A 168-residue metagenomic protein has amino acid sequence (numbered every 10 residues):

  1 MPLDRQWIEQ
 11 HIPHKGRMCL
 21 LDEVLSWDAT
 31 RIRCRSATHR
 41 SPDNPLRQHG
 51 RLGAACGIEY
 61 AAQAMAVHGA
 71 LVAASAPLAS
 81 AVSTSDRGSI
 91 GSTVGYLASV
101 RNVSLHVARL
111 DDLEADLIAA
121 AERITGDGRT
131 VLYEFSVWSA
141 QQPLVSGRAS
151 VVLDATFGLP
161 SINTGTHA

Functional and structural regions predicted by a protein language model:
M1-W7, L78, V82: Single-stranded RNA-binding regions, centering on S1/OB-family and related RNA-binding modules
R5-K15, R87-G91: Short aromatic-glycine motifs in intrinsically disordered, low-complexity regions
G16-G53: Catalytic strand-loop segment that frames the active site of acyl-thioester-processing enzymes
C19-D22, A98, A119-A121, G147: Small-residue-enriched segments and motifs
E23-S26, N102, V107, R123-T125 (+1 more regions): A residue-level detector for short acidic-glycine micro-motifs
Q48-H68: Compact, glycine-rich, soluble single-domain proteins
V67-I118: Hydrophobic beta-strand-centered segment that forms part of the acyl-chain substrate-binding groove
V67-S75, D111-A168: HotDog/MaoC-like acyl-thioester-processing domains
